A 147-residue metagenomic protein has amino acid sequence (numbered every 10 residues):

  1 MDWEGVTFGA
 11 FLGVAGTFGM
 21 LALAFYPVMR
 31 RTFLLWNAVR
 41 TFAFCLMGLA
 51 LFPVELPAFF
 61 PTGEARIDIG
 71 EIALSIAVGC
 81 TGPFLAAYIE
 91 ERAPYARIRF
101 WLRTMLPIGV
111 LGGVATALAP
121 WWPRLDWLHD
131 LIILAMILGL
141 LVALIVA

Functional and structural regions predicted by a protein language model:
M1-G113, P123-L134: Individual alpha-helical transmembrane segments in multi-pass integral membrane proteins
P107-L118, I137-L144: Hydrophobic core of alpha-helical transmembrane segments in multi-pass integral membrane proteins
